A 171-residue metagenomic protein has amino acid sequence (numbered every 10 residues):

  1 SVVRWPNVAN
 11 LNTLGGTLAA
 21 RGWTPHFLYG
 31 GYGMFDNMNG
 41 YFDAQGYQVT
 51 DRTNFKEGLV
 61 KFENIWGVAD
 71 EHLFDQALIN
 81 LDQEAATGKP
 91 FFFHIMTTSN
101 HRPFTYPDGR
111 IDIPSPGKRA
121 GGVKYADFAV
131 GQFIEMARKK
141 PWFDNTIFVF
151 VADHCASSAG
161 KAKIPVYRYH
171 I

Functional and structural regions predicted by a protein language model:
S1-I171: Solvent-exposed soluble domains appended to multi-pass membrane proteins
